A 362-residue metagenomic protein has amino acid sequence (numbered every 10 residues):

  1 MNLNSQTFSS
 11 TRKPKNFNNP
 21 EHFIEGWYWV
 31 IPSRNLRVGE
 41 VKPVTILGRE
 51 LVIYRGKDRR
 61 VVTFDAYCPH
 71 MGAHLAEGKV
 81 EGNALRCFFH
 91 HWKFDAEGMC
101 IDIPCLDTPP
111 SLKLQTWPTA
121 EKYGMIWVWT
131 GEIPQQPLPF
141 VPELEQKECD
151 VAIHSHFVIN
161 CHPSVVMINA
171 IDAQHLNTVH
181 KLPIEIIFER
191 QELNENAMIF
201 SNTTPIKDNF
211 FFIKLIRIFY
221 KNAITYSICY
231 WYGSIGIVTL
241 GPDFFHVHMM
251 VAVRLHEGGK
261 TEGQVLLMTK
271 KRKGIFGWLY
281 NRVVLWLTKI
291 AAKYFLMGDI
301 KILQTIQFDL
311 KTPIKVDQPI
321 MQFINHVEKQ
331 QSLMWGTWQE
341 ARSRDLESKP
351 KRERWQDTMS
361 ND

Functional and structural regions predicted by a protein language model:
L3-Q6, S10-T11, K15-N16, H22 (+2 more regions): Rieske [2Fe-2S] iron-sulfur-binding domain
P20-I24, K273-I275: Short, positively charged
R60, P134-D362: C-terminal catalytic domain of Rieske-type non-heme iron oxygenases
